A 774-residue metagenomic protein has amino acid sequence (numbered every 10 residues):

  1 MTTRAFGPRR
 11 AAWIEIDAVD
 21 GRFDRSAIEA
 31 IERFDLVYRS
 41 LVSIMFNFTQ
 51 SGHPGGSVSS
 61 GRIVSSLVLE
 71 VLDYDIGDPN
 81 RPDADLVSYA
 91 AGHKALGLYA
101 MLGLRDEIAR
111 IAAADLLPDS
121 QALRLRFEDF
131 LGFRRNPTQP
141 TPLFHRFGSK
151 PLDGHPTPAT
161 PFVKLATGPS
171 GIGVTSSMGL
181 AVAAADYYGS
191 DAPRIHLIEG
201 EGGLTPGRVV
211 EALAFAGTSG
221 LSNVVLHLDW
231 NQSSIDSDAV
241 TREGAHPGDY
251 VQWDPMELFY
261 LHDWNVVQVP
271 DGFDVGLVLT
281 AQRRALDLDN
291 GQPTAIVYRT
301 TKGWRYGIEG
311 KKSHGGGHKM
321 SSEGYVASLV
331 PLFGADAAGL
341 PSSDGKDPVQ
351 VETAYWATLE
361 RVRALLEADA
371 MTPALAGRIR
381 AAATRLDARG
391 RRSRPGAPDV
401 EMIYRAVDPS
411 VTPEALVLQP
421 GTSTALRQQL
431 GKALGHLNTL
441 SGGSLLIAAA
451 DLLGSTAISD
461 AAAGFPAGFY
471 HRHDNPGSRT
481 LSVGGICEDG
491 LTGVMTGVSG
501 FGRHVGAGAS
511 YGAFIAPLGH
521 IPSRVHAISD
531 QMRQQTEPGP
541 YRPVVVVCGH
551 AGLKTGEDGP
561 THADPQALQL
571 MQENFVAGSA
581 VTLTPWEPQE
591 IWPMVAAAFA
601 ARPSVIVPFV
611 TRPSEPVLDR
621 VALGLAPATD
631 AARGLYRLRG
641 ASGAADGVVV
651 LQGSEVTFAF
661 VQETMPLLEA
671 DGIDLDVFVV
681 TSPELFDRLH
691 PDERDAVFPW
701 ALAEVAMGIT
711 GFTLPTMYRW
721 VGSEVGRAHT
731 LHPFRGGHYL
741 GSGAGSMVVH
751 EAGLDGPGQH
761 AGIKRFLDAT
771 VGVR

Functional and structural regions predicted by a protein language model:
M1-E32: Non-catalytic, mobile gating and regulatory segments of ester bond hydrolases
F23, A27, I31, Y38-V42 (+5 more regions): Cofactor-binding active-site loop characterized by glycine-rich and histidine/acidic residues
D35-S51, D229: N-terminal capping segment at the start of a domain
N47-S51, S65-D75, P82-D85, P161-V163 (+9 more regions): Short alpha-helical segments and helix-capping/turn motifs at coil-helix boundaries
T49-G61, V87-H93, R146-F147, D153-S176 (+9 more regions): Active-site nucleophile and cofactor-binding loops and adjacent substrate-binding regions of central metabolic enzymes
G132-V163, I172, S176, D186-A192 (+8 more regions): Thiamine diphosphate
V326-R392: Non-catalytic, alpha-helical, charged scaffold/linker segments that couple or flank catalytic or architectural cores
D369-P540, G624-T657, T664, E669-I673 (+2 more regions): Non-catalytic terminal/interface segments that mediate subunit docking, oligomerization, and allosteric communication
